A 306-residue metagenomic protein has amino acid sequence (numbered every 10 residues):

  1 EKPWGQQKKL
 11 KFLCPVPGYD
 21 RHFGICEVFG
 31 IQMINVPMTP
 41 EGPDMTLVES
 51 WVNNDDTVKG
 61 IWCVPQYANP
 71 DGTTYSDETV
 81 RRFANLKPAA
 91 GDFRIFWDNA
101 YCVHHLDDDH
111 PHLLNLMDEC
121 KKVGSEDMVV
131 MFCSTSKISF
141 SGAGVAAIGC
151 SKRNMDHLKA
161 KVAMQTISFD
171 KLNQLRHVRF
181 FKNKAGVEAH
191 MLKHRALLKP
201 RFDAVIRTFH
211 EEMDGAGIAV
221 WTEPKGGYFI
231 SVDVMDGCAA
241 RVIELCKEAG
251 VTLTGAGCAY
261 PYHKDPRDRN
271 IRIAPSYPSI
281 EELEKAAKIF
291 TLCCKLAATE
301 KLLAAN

Functional and structural regions predicted by a protein language model:
E1-G91, C102-G124, A239, L296-A298 (+1 more regions): Conserved core of the PLP fold type I
G60, R94, V130: Hydrophobic "anchor" residues on beta-strands that sit immediately upstream of conserved functional sites
D98-N99: Walker B catalytic acidic pair
D118-K199: Conserved core segment of the aminotransferase class I/II
S125, E248, Y262-N306: PLP-dependent enzyme catalytic core of the Aspartate aminotransferase-like
L192-I206, I218-D233, K247: Conserved glycine-rich beta-strand-loop-beta hairpin in the small C-terminal domain of fold type I
M235-A239, P278-I280: Helix N-cap motif at beta-to-alpha junctions
